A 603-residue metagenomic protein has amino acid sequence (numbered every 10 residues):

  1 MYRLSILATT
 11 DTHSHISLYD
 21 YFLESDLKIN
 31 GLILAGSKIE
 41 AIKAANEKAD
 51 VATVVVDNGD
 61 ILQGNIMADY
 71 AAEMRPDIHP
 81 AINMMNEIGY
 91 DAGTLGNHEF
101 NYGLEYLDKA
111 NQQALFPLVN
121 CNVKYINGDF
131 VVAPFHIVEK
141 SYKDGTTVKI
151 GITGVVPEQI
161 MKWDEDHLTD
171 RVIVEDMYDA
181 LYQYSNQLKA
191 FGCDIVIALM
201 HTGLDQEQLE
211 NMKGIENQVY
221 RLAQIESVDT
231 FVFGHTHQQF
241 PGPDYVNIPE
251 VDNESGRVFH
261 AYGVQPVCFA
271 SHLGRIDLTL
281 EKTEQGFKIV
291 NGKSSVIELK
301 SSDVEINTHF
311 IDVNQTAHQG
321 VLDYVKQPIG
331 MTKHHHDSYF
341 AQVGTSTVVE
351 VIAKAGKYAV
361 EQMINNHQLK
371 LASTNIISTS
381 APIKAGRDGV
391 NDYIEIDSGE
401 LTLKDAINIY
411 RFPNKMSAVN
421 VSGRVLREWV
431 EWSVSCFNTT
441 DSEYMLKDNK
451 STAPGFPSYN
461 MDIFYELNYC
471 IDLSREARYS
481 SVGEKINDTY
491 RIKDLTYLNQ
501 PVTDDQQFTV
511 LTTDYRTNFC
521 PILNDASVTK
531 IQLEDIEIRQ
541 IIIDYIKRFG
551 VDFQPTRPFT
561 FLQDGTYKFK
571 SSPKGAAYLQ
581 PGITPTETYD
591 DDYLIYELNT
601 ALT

Functional and structural regions predicted by a protein language model:
M1-E298, I352-A355, L369: Acidic, metal/ion-coordinating pockets
Y2-K38, W163-V172, D176, G256-F259 (+1 more regions): Catalytic centers of hydrolytic enzymes
